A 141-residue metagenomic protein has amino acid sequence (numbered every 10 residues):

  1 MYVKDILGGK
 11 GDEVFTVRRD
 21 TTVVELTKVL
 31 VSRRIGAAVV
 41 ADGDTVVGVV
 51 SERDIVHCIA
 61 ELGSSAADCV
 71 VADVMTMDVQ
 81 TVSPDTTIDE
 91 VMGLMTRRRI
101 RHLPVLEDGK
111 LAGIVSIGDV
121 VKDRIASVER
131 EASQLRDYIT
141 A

Functional and structural regions predicted by a protein language model:
M1-D12, S51-T81, T87-T96, I117-A141: Tandem CBS (Bateman) regulatory domains
T16-R34, V40-A41, T81-R99, L106: The conserved cystathionine-beta-synthase
T21-S32, E61-D73, G109: Short, charge-rich amphipathic segments
L30-R33, A38-D54, M95, L103-G118: A glycine-centered beta-loop-beta connector
